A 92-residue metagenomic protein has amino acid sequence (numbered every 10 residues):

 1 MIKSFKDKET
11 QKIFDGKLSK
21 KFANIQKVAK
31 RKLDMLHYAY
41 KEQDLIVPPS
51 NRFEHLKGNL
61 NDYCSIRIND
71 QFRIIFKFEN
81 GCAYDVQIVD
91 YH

Functional and structural regions predicted by a protein language model:
M1-I68, F72, F78-H92: Basic, Lys/Arg-enriched alpha-helical interface segments
